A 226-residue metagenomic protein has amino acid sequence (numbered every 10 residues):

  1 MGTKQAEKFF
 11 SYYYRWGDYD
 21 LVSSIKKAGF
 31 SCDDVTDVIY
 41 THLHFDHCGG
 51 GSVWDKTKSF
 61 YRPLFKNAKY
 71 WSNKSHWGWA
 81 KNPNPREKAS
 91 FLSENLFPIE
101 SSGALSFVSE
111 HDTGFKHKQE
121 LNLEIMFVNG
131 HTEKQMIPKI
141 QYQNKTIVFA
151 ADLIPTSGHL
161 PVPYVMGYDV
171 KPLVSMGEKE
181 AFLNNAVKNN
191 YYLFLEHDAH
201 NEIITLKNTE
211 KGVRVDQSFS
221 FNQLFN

Functional and structural regions predicted by a protein language model:
M1-S23, K27, I137-D152: Conserved beta-strand hairpin/beta-sheet module of binuclear metal-dependent hydrolase folds, prominently
M1-T3, L43, S75-H76, G130-T132 (+3 more regions): Active-site metal-binding loops of divalent metal-dependent hydrolases
T3-E7, W79-K81, T156-P161: Short acidic/His/Gly/Ser-rich catalytic and metal-binding motifs that mark active-site loops of diverse hydrolases
W16-Y19, S24-F30, D34, L64-F127 (+1 more regions): Metallo-beta-lactamase
V35-D46: Metallo-beta-lactamase
C48-S52, E124-M136: Active-site glycine- and acidic-residue-rich loops that bind and position anionic ligands or nucleotide-like cofactors
G49-F60, T205-L206: Metal-dependent catalytic neighborhoods of phosphoester/phosphodiester hydrolases
T113-F115, E120-L123, I140, N144-K145 (+1 more regions): Accessory terminal helices/loops
